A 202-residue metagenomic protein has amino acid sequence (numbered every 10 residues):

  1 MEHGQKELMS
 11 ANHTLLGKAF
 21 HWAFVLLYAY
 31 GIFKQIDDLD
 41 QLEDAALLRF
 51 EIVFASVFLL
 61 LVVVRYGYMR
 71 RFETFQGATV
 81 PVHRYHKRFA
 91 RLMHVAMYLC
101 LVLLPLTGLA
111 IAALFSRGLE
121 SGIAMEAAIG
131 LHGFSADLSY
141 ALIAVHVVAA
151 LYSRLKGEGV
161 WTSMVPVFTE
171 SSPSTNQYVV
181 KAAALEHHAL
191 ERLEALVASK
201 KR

Functional and structural regions predicted by a protein language model:
M1-R202: Membrane-embedded alpha-helical bundles that constitute the cytochrome b-like, heme-associated redox core of multi-pass
